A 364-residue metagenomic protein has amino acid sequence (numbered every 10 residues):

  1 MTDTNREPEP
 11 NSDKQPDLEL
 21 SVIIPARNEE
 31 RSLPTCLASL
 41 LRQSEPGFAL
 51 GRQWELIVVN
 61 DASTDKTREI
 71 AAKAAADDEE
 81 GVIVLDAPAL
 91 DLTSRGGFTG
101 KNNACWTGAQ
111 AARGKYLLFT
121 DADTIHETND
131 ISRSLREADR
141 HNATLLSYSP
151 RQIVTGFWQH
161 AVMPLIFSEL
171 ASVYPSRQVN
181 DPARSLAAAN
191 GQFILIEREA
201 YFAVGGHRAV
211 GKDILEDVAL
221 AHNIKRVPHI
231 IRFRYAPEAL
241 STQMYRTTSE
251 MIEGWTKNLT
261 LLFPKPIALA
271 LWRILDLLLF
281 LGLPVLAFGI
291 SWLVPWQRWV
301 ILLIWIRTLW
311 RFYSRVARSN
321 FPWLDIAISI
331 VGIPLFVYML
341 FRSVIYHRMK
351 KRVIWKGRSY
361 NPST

Functional and structural regions predicted by a protein language model:
L18-S21, E55: Cell-envelope/extracellular polymer assembly enzymes that use nucleotide-activated donors
R31-T35, D65-A74, V84: Acidic helix N-cap motif at the loop->helix transition within catalytic regions of sugar-transfer enzymes
A38-Q53: Short, acidic, metal-binding catalytic loop of nucleotide-sugar glycosyltransferases
S39, N60-I70, A89-D91: A conserved acidic beta->alpha catalytic loop
K66, A122-E137: Acidic donor-binding/catalytic loop of UDP-sugar-dependent glycosyltransferases, especially processive GT2
L85-Q110, R133, E137-A203, L259 (+1 more regions): Long helical/loop segments within the catalytic core of UDP-sugar-dependent glycosyltransferases, especially the large
A138, L145-A171, E199-F202, H207-A270 (+2 more regions): Catalytic donor/gating beta->alpha subdomain of glycosyltransferases that bind UDP-sugars
R273, L277-K350: Membrane-embedded multi-pass helical conduit in multi-pass membrane proteins, especially envelope-biosynthetic
